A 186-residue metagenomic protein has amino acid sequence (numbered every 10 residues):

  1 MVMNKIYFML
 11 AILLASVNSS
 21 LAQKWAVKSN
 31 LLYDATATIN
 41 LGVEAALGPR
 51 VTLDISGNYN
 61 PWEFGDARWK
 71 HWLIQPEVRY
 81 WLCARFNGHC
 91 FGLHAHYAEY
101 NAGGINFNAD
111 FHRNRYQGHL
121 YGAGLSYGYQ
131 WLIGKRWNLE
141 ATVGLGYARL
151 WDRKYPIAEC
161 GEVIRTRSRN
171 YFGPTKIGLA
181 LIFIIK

Functional and structural regions predicted by a protein language model:
V17-A22: Sec/Tat signal peptide C-region and signal peptidase I cleavage site
Q23-W25, A35-A37, K70-I74, N87 (+2 more regions): Residues that define the transmembrane beta-barrel architecture of outer-membrane proteins
W25, R50-L53, F86, K135-L139: Repeated loop/turn-to-beta-strand initiation elements of outer-membrane beta-barrel proteins
V27-G42, N60-K70, R85: Solvent-exposed loop/turn segments connecting transmembrane beta-strands in outer-membrane beta-barrel proteins
V27-S29, V43, I55-G57, P76 (+4 more regions): Membrane-embedded beta-strand positions of outer-membrane beta-barrel proteins
L31-A35, G57-E63, Y80, A95-N101 (+2 more regions): Transmembrane beta-strands of outer-membrane beta-barrel pores
N58-R68, E99-H119, L150-N170: Flexible, solvent-exposed loop segments that connect beta-strands
Y80-W81, Y171-K186: Outer-membrane beta-barrel "beta-signal"
